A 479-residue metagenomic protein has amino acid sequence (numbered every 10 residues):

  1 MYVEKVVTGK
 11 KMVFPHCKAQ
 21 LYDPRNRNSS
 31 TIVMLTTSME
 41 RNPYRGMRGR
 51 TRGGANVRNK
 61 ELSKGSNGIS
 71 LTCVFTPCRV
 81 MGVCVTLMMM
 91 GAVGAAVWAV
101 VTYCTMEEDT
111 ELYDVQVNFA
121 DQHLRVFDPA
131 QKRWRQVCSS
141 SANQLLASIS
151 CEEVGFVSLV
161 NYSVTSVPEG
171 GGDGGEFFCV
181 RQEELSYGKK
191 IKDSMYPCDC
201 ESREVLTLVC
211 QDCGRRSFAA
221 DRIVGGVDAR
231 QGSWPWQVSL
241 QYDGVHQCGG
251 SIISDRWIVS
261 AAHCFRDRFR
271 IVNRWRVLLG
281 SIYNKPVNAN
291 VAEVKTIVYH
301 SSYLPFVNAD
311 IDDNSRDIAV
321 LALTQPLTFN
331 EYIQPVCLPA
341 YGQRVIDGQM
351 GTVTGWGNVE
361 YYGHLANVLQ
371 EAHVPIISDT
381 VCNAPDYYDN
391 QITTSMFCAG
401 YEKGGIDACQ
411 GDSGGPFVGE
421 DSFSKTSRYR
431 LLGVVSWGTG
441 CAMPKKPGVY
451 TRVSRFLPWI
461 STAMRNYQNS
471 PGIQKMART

Functional and structural regions predicted by a protein language model:
Y2-T479: Extracellular "complement/coagulation-type" protease architecture
